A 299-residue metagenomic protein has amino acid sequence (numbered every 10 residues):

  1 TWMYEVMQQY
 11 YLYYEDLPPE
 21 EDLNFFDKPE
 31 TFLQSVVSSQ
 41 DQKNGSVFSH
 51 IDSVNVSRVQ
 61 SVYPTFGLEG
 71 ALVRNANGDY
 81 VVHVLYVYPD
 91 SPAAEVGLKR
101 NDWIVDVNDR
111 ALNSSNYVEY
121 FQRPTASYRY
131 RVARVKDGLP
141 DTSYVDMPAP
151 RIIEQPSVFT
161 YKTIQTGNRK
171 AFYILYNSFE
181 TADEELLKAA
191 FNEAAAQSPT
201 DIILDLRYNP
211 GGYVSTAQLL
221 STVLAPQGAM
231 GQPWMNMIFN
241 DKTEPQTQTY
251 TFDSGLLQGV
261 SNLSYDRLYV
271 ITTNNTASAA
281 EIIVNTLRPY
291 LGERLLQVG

Functional and structural regions predicted by a protein language model:
T1-I202, T216: Flexible, low-complexity junctional segments that flank or bridge functional domains
P156, G211-Y269: Gly/Ser/Thr-rich loop/hinge elements
S178, L206, I271-N274: Structural motif
N192, A196, S221-P226, V284-G292: Short, surface-exposed basic-aromatic patches at helix termini and helix-loop junctions that form
Y208-V214, N274-A277: Acidic, metal-coordinating catalytic cores used for nucleic-acid/nucleotide bond scission and strand-transfer chemistry
L263-N285: A conserved active-site cap/scaffold subdomain adjacent to cofactor or substrate pockets
A277-A279, Y290-G299: Short, well-structured beta-strand/strand-turn elements
